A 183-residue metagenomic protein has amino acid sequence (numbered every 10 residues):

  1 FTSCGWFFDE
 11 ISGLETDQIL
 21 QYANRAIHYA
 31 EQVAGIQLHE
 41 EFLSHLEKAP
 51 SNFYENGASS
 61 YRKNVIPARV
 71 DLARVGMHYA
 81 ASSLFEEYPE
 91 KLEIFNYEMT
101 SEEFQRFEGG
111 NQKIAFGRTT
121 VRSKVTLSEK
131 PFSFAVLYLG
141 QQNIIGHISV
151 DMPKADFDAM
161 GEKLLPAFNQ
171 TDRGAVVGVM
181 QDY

Functional and structural regions predicted by a protein language model:
F1-Y183: Catalytic cores of glycan-processing enzymes that make or break glycosidic bonds
